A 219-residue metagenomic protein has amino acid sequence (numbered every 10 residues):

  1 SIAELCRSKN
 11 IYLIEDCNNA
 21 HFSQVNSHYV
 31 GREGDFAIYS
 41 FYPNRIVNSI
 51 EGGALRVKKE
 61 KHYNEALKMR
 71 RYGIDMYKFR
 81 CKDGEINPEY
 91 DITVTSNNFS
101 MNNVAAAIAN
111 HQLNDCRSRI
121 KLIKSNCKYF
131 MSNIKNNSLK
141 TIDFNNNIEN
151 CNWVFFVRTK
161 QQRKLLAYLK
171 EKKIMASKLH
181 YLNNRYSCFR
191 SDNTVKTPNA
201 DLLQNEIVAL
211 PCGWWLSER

Functional and structural regions predicted by a protein language model:
S1, Y12, Q24, E60-R219: PLP-dependent aminotransferase class I/II
I2-C6: Feature captures the FAD/FMN-dependent oxidoreductase FAD-binding
R7-I11: A short helix->loop->beta-strand "cap" motif at the edges of active sites that frequently abuts
E15-S49, P88-T93: Conserved active-site segment immediately N-terminal to the catalytic lysine that forms the internal aldimine
R32-M76: Active-site PLP attachment segment
